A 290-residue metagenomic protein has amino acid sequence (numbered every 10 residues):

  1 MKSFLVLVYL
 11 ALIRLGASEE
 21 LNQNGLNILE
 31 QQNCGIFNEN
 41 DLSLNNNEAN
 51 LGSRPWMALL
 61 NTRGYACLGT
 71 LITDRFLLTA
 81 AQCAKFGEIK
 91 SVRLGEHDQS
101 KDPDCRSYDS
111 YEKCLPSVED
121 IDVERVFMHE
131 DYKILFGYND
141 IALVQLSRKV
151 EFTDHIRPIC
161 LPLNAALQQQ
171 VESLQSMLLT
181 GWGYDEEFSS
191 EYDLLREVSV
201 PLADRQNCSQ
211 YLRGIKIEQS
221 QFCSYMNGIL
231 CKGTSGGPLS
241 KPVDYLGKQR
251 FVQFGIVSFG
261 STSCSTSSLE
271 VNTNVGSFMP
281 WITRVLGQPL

Functional and structural regions predicted by a protein language model:
K2-L78, S91-C114, V118, Y192: Protease-domain processing segments flanking chymotrypsin-fold serine proteases, especially trypsin-like
K2-R14, E19-L21, L68, I72-A84 (+4 more regions): C-terminal subregion of chymotrypsin/trypsin-like serine protease catalytic domains
N27-Q32, I141, L146-S147, F152-M226 (+1 more regions): Chymotrypsin/trypsin-fold serine protease catalytic domain
I36, K85, S107, P116 (+6 more regions): Disulfide-rich extracellular modules and peptides
L44, L94-F152, R213: Conserved catalytic-core segment of clan PA serine endopeptidases
L60-R63, I72-D74, A80-C83, G95-H97 (+4 more regions): Active-site-proximal beta-strand/loop segments in catalytic clefts of secreted hydrolases
K113-L115, L135-F136, Q170, F188-S190 (+2 more regions): Short, solvent-exposed loop/turn segments that connect beta-strands within catalytic domains and beta-strand-rich
